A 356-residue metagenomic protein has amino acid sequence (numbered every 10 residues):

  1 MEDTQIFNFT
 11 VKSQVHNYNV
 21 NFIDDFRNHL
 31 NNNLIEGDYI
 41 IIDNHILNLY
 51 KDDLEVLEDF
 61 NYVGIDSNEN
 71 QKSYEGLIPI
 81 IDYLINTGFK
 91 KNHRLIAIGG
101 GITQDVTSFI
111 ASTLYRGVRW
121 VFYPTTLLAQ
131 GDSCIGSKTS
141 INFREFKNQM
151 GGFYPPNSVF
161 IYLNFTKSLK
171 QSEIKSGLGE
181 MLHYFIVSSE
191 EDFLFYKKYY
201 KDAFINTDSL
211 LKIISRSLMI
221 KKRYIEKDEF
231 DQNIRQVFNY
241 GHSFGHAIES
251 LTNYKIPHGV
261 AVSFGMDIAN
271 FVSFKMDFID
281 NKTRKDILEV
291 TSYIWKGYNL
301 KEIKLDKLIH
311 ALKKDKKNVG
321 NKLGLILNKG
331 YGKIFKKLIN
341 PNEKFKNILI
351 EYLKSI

Functional and structural regions predicted by a protein language model:
M1-R94: ATP/NTP phosphate-donor binding region
F7, F278-I356: C-terminal charged capping/lid subdomain of soluble metabolic enzymes
T10-Q14, F109-K201: A glycine/threonine-rich phosphate-anchoring loop and its flanking beta-alpha core in nucleotide/phosphate-binding
I81-I98, T107-F122, D132: Non-catalytic interfacial helical region
G88-K90, T113-L114, N142-F143, M150-Y154 (+3 more regions): Solvent-exposed alpha-helices and their adjacent loops that cap or buttress functional pockets in soluble metabolic
I102-S108, Q130, A247: Short glycine/serine/threonine-rich phosphate/pyrophosphate-binding segments that cradle anionic phosphate groups
L194, Y199-D306: Active-site segments that bind and position negatively charged phosphate/pyrophosphate groups
